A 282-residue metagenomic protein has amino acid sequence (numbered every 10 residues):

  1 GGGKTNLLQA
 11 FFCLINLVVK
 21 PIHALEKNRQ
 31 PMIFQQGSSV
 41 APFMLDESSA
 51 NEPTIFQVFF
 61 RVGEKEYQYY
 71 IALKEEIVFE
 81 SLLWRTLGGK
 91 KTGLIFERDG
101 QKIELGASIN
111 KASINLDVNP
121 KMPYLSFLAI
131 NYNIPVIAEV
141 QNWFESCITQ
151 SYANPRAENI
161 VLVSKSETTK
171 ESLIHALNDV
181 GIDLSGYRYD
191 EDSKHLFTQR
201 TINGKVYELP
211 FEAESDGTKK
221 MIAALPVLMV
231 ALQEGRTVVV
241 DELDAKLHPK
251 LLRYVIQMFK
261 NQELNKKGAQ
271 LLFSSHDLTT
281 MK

Functional and structural regions predicted by a protein language model:
G1, E145-V238, K266: Conserved NTPase motor "head" modules and their coupling/switch loops across ABC/AAA+ ATPases, GTPases, and GHKL ATPases
G1-I22, T201-K282: Switch/communication elements of ASCE P-loop NTPase nucleotide-binding domains
L8-Q68, K74-E75: Conserved P-loop NTP-binding catalytic core
L25-V40, N142, E191, V238-K246: Short alpha-helical "patches" and their helix-cap loops
F43-D46, E191, L278: Short, solvent-exposed loop/turn elements at beta->coil junctions and helix N-caps that rim active or binding pockets
A50-E52, G63, T169, K220 (+2 more regions): Short, glycine/acidic-rich beta->alpha junctions
Q57, R61-Y189: Electropositive, glycine-dotted interaction segments that contact anionic polymers or phosphate-rich ligands
K74-E76, D192, L243, H276-D277: An acidic- and aromatic-residue-enriched active-site/binding cleft used to recognize and process polar
